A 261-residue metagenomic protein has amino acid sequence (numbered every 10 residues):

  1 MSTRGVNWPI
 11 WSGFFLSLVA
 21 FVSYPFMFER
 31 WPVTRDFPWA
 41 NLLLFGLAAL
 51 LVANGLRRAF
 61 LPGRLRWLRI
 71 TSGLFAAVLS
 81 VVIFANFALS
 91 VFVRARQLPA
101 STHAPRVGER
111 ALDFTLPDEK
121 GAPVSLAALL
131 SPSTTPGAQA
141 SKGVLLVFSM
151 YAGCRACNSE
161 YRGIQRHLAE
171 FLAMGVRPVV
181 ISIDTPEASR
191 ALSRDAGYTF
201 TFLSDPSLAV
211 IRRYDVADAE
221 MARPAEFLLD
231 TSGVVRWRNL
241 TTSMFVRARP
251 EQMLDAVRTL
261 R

Functional and structural regions predicted by a protein language model:
V6-R58: Membrane-embedded alpha-helical segments of integral membrane proteins
A20, A222-R261: Thiol-/selenol-based redox modules, centered on thioredoxin-like and closely related oxidoreductase domains
L65-V93: Internal/C-terminal transmembrane anchor helices
R96-T134: N-terminal "domain-start" segment that seeds a small globular fold
L126-I164: Short active-site neighborhood of thiol/selenol oxidoreductases, capturing the structured segment around
A127, Y214, W237-N239: Short hydrophobic alpha-helix segments
N158-A196, P206-R212: Structural microenvironment flanking redox-active thiols in thiol-disulfide oxidoreductases
G197-T201, V216-F227: Structural micro-motif
